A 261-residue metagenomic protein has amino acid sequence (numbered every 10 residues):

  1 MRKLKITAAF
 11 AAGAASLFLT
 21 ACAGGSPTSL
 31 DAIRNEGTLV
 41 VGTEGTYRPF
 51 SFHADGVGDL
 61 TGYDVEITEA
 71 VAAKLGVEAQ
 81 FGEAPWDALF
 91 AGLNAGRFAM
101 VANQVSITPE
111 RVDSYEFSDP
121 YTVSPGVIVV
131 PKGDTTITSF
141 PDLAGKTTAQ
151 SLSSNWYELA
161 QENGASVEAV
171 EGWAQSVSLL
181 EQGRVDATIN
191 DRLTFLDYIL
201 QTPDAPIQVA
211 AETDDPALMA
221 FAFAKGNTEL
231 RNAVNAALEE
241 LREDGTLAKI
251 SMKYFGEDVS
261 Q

Functional and structural regions predicted by a protein language model:
F18-A21: C-terminal motif of bacterial Sec signal peptides marking the signal peptidase cleavage site
A23, V65-K74, S154, L218-D258: Extended ligand-binding regions for polar small-molecule ligands
P27-N103: Extracytoplasmic small-molecule ligand-binding "clamshell" domains of the periplasmic binding protein/Venus flytrap
T28, V65, F81-A91, T135 (+2 more regions): Short helix-initiation/N-cap motifs at beta->coil->alpha
L30-A32, P131-T147: Flexible hinge/capping segments at coil-to-helix
T43-G45, F117-S139, F223-A224: Hydrophobic/proline-rich hinge and linker segments of small-molecule sensing/allosteric domains, predominantly
A70-K74, G82-E83, D87-M100, S114-E116 (+4 more regions): Short helices/loops that flank or line small-molecule/ion binding pockets
V123-V130, R192-E239, F255-Q261: Periplasmic-binding protein-like
